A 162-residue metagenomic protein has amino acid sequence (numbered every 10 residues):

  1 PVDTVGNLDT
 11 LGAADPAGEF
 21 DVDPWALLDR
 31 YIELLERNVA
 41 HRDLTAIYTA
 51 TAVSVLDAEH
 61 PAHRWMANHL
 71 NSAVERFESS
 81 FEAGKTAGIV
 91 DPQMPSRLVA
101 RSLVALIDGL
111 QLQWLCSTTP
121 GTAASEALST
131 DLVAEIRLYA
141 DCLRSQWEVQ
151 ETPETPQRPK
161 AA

Functional and structural regions predicted by a protein language model:
P1-V2, A162: Short, amphipathic alpha-helix enriched in basic
V2-T45, S96-L103, V133: Hydrophobic alpha-helical connector segments
D3, N7-A14, R30, L34 (+6 more regions): Solvent-exposed, charged/polar functional surfaces in cytosolic regulatory/catalytic domains
D15, V55, W114-T118: Secondary-structure edge/capping motif, primarily at the C-terminal ends of alpha-helices and the immediately following
V22-D29, A40-D43, H60-T86, L98: Amphipathic alpha-helical packing segments from all-alpha helical-bundle domains
R37, H41, D57-A58, S79-A83 (+3 more regions): Amphipathic alpha-helical interaction surfaces
A50-A58: Short helix-capping/turn signature of helix-turn-helix
H63-A67, N71, T86-L143, W147-K160: Hydrophobic/aromatic-rich alpha-helical bundle segments in the mid-to-C-terminal region
